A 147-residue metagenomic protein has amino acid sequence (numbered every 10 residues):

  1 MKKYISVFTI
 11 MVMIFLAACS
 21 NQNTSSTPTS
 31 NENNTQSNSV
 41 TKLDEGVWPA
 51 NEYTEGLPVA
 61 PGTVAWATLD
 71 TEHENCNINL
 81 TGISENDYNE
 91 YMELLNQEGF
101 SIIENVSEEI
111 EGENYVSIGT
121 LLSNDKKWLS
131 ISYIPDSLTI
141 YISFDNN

Functional and structural regions predicted by a protein language model:
M1-Y4: Positively charged n-region of N-terminal signal peptides that target proteins for export
M11-V12: Repetitive helical segments and hydrophobic/amphipathic motifs
F15-A18: C-terminal motif of bacterial Sec signal peptides marking the signal peptidase cleavage site
S20-N147: An acidic-aromatic pocket/loop used at catalytic or ligand-binding sites
